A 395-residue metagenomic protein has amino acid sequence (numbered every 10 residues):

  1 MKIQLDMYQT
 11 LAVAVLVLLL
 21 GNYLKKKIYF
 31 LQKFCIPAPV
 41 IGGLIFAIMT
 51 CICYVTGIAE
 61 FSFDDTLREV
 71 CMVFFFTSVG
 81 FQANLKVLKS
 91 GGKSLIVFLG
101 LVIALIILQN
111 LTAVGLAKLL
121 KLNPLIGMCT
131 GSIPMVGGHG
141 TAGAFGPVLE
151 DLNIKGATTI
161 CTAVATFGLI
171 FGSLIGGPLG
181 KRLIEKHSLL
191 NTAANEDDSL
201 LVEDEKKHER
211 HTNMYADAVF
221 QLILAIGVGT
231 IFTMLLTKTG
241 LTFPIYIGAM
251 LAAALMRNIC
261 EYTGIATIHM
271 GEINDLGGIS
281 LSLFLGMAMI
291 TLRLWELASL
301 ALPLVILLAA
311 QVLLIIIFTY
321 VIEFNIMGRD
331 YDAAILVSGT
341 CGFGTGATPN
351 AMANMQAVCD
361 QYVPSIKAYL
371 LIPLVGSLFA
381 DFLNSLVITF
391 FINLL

Functional and structural regions predicted by a protein language model:
M1-M7, F30-I36, I58-R68, K155-V164 (+2 more regions): Interfacial loop-to-helix junctions that mark the boundaries of transmembrane helices in multi-pass membrane
K2-L16, S62-F75, L125-S132, G240-A252 (+3 more regions): Structural signature of hydrophobic alpha-helical transmembrane segments
V17, L44-C51, D64-G92, L251-C260 (+1 more regions): Hydrophobic transmembrane alpha-helices of secondary-active transporters and Na+-translocating membrane complexes
V17-L18, L169-Y262: Membrane-embedded hairpin module used as a gating/binding unit in multi-pass transport and secretion proteins
L20-Q32, S78-S90, L179-K181, L255-M270 (+1 more regions): C-terminal ends of transmembrane helices
N84-V114, V219-L222, D275, I290-Y320: Entry/N-cap segments of selected transmembrane alpha helices and their immediately preceding amphipathic helices
T112, L116-G156, F167, L179 (+2 more regions): Alpha-helical membrane segments and immediately flanking helix-loop junctions that form or couple to the substrate/ion
G115-L122, A165-V202, F318-Y331, G376-L395: Juxtamembrane and boundary regions of transmembrane helices in multi-pass small-molecule transporters and channels
